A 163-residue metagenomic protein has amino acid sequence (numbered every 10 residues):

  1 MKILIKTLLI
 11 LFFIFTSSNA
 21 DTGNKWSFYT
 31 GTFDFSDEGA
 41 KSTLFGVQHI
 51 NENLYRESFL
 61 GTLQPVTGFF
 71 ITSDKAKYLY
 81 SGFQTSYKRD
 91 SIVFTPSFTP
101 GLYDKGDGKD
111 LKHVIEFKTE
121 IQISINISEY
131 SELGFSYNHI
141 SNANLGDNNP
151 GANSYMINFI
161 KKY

Functional and structural regions predicted by a protein language model:
M1-G23: Cleavable N-terminal export/targeting peptides
A20-G23, E38, N53-L63, K88-F94 (+1 more regions): Short loop/turn motifs that connect adjacent beta-strands in outer-membrane beta-barrel proteins
A20-L54: Outer-membrane beta-barrel initiation region
K25-D34, L60-T72, T95-L102, S136-S141: Transmembrane beta-strand segments that form the barrel wall of outer-membrane beta-barrel proteins
F33-T43, F69-Y80, G108-V114, A143-A152: Solvent-exposed loop/turn segments connecting transmembrane beta-strands in outer-membrane beta-barrel proteins
K41-V47, I125, P150-Y163: Outer-membrane beta-barrel "beta-signal"
H49-N51, T85-Y87, I125, H139 (+1 more regions): Residue-level signature of outer-membrane beta-barrel architecture
I92-E120: Mid-chain, well-packed structural core segment of small domains
